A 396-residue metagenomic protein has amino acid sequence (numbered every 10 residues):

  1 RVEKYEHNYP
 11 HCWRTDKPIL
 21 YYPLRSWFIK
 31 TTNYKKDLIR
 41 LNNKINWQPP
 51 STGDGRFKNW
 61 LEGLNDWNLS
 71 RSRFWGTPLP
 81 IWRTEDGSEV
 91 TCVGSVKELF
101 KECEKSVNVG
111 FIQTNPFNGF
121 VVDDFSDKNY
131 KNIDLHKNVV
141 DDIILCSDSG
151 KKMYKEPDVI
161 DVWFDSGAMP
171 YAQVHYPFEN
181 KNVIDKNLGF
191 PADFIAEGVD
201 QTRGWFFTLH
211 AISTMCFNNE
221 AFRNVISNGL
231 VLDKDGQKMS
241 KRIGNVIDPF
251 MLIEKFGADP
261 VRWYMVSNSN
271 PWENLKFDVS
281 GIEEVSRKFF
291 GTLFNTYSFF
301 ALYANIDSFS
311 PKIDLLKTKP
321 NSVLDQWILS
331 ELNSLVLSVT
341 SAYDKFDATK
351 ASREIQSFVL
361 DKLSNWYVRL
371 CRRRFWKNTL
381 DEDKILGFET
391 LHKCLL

Functional and structural regions predicted by a protein language model:
R1-F117, W205-F206, Q237, I243-F290 (+2 more regions): Residue patterns forming the tRNA-binding/recognition surfaces of aminoacyl-tRNA synthetases and related DALR
R73-W75, L99-C103, T114-N274: Alpha-helical recognition segments enriched in aromatics with Gly/Pro capping that present substrate-recognition
T91, D307-L337, R369-L396: Acidic, turn-prone loop/beta-hairpin segments
L209, I355, C394-L395: Structural preference for long, well-ordered alpha-helical segments in enzyme cores
A221-D233, L275-V285, D307-D314: Substrate-binding beta-hairpin/strand module that engages nucleic acids
N295-P311: Short amphipathic alpha-helices and their capping loops
